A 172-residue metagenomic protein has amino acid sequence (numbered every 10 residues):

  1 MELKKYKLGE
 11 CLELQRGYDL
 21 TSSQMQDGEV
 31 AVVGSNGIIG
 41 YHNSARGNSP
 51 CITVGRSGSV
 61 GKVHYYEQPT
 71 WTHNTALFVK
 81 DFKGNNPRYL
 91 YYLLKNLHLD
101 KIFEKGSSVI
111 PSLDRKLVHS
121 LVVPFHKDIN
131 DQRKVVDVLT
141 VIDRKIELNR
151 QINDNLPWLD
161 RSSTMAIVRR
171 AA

Functional and structural regions predicted by a protein language model:
M1-V32, S120, P124-A172: Non-catalytic DNA-recognition/assembly elements of restriction-modification systems
G34-V118: A short beta-sheet element
